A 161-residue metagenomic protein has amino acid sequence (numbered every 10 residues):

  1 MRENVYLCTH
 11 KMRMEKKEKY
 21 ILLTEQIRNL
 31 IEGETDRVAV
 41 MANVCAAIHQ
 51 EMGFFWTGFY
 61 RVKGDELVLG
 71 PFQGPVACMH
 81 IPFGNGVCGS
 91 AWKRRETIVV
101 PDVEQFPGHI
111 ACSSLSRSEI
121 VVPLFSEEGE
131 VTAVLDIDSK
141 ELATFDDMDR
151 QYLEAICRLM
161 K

Functional and structural regions predicted by a protein language model:
E3-V5: Acidic, Ala/Val/Gly-enriched low-complexity intrinsically disordered segments
C8-V76, A155, L159-M160: Intrinsically disordered, low-complexity terminal regulatory regions
M14, D138-I156: Regulatory loop-to-helix N-cap segments in sensory/regulatory domains that couple ligand/signal detection
W56, V121, V134: Short hydrophobic/aromatic beta-strand element in the GNAT-like acyltransferase core that lines or flanks the acyl-donor
V62-S114: Regulatory sensory and allosteric helical modules in signal-transduction proteins and certain transcription factors
S118-S126: A short, aliphatic-rich beta-strand micro-motif
F125-S139: Sensory-domain boundary capping and coupling elements
